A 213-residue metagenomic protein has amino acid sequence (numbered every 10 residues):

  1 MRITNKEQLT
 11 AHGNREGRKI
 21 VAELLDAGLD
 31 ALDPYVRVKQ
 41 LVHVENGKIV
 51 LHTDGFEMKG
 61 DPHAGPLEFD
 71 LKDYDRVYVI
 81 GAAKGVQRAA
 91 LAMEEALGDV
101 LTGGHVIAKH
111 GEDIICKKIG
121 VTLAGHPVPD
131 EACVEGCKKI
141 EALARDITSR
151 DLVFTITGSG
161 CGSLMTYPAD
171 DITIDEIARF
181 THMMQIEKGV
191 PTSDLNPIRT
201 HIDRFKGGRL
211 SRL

Functional and structural regions predicted by a protein language model:
M1-T157, C161-L213: N-terminal loops that bind phosphate or other acidic moieties and the adjacent beta-alpha structural core
